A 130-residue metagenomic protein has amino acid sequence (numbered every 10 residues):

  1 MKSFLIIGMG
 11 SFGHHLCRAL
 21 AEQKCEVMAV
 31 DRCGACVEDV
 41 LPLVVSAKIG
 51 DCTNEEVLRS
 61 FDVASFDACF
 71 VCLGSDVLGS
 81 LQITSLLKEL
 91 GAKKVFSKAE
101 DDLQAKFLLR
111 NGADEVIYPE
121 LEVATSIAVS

Functional and structural regions predicted by a protein language model:
M1-S130: Cytosolic regulatory regions of ion transport systems
